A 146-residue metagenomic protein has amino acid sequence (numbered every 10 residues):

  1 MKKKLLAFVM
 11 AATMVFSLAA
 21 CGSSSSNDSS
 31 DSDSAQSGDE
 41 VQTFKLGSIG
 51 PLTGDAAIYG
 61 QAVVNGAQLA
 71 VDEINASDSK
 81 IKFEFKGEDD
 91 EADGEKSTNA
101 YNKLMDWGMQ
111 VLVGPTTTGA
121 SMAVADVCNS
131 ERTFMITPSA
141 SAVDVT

Functional and structural regions predicted by a protein language model:
M1-A19: Sec-dependent bacterial lipoprotein signal peptides
S17-Q36: Bacterial lipoprotein signal-peptidase II cleavage site
G38, V64-G87: Signal peptide-proximal N-terminal region of secreted/periplasmic/extracellular or secretory-lumen proteins
E40, G47-G66, E88-E95, T116-G119: Extracytoplasmic "Venus flytrap"
Q42-F44, S79-E84, W107-V111, S130-M135: Loop/turn elements at helix/coil->beta-strand transitions in domains of secreted/extracellular proteins
V64-V71, T98-Y101, M109, S121-N129: Extracytoplasmic/secreted envelope proteins and their assembly/folding machinery, especially bacterial periplasmic
F83-D106: Structural motif
M109-T146: Extracytoplasmic ligand/sensor domains, especially the bilobed periplasmic-binding protein
